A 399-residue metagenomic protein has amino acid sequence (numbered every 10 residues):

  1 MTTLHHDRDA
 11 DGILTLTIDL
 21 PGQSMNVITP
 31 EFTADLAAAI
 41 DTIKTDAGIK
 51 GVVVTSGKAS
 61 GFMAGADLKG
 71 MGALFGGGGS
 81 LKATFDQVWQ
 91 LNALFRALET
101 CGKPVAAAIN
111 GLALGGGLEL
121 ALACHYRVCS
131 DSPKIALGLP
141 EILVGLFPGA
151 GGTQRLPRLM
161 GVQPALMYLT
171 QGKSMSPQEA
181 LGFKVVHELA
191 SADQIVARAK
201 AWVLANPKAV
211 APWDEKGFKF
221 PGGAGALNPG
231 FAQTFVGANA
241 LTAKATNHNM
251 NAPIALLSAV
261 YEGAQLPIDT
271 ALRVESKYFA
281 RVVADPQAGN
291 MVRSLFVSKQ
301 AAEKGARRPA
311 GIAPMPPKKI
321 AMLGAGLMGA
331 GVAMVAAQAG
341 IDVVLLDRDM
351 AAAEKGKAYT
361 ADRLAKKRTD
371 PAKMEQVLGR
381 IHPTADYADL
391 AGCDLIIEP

Functional and structural regions predicted by a protein language model:
M1-D19, L122, Q163, T170-Y278 (+3 more regions): Amphipathic alpha-helical segments at domain termini/boundaries
M1-T55, A93-R96: Conserved CoA-thioester-binding segment of acyl-CoA-metabolizing enzymes
V54, D67, L120-A121, A180 (+1 more regions): Hydrophobic/aromatic residues within transmembrane alpha-helices of multi-pass small-molecule transporters
S56-A93, A113, L143-G145: Glycine- (often His-adjacent) and acidic-residue-rich active-site loop that binds/positions the CoA thioester
N92, R96-V144, P148, G324-V332: Glycine-rich beta-to-alpha active-site loop
G152-Q163: Hydrophobic, secondary-structure "cap" segments at the distal end of domains
A313-E398: Phosphate-binding active sites in nucleotide-utilizing proteins
